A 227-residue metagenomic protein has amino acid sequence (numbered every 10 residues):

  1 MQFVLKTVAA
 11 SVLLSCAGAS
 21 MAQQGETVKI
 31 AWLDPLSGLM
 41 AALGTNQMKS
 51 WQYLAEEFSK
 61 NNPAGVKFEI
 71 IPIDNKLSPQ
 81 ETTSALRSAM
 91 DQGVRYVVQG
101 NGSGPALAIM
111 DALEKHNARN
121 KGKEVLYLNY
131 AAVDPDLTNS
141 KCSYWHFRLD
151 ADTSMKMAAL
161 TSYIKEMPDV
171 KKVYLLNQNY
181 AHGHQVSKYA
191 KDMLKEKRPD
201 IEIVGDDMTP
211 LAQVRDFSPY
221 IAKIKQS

Functional and structural regions predicted by a protein language model:
M1-V8: Bacterial N-terminal signal peptides that target proteins for export
A17-A19: N-terminal signal peptide c-region/cleavage motif recognized by signal peptidases
M21-W32, N61-K67, K165-K171: Immediate post-signal peptide segment of exported/extracytoplasmic ligand-binding proteins
Q23-G25, M48-I70, K195-E202: Signal peptide-proximal N-terminal region of secreted/periplasmic/extracellular or secretory-lumen proteins
E26-G44, K172-N177: Short beta-strand segments enriched in small/hydrophobic residues
T27, A42-N46, N61-L137, L149 (+1 more regions): Beta-alpha junction/loop-to-helix N-cap segments that form part of ligand/metal-binding clefts
L39-K49, A181-K188: Glycine- and acidic-residue-enriched helix-capping/strand-helix junction motifs
E81-S84, D136, Y144-S227: Extracellular/periplasmic Venus flytrap/periplasmic-binding protein
